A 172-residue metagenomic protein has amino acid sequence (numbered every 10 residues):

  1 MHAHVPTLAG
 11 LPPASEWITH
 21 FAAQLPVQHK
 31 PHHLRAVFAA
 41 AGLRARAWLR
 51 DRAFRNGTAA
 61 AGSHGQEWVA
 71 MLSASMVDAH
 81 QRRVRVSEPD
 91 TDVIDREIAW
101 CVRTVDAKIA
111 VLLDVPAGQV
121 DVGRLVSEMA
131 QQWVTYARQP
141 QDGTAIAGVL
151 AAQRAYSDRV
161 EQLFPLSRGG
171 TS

Functional and structural regions predicted by a protein language model:
M1-S172: Anionic, Ser/Thr-rich low-complexity intrinsically disordered regions
